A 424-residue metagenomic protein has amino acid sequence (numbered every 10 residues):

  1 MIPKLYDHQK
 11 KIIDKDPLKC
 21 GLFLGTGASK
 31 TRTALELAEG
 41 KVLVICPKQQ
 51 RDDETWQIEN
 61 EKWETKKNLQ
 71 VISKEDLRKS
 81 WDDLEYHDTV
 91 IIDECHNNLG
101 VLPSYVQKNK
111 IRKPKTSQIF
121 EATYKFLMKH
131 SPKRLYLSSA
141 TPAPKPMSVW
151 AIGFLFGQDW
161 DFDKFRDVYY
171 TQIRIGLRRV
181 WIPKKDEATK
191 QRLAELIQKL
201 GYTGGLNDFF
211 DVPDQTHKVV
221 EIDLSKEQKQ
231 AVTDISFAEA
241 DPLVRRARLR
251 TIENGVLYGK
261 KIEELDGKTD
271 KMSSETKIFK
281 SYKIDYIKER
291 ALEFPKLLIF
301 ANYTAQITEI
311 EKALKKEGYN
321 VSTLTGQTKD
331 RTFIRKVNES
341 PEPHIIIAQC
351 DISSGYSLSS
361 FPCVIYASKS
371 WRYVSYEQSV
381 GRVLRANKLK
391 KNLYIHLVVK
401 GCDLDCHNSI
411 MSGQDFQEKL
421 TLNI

Functional and structural regions predicted by a protein language model:
M1-G21: Conserved pre-motif I regulatory segment
L18-E36: Walker A/P-loop
C20, C95-R112, I119, P146-W150 (+3 more regions): Interdomain linker/hinge connecting the two RecA-like lobes of the SF2 helicase core
S29-T31, R78-D83, L99, S139-M147 (+3 more regions): SF2 helicase motor core recognition
T31-E36, G40-N60, A143-S148, N302-A305: Conserved Walker A/P-loop ATP-binding site and its immediately adjacent core in helicase/helicase-like ATPase domains
I92-R174, K369-R372, V383-R385: Signature of the SF2 helicase/ATPase Hel1-core->accessory helical subdomain module
L298-F300, E309, Y319-Q349: Conserved helicase ATPase core of P-loop NTP-dependent helicases/translocases
W371-E377, L384-I424: A conserved SF2-helicase RecA2
